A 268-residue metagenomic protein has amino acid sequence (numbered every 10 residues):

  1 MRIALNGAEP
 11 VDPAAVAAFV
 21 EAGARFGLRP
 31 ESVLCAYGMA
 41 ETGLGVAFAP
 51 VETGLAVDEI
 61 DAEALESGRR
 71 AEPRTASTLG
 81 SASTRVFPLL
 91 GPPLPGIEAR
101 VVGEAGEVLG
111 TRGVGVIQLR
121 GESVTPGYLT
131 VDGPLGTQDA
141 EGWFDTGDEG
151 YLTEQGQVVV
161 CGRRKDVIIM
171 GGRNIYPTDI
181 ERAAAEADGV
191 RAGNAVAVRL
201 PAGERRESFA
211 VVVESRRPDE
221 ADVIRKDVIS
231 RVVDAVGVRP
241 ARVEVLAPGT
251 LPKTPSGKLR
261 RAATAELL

Functional and structural regions predicted by a protein language model:
M1, V16, V20, W143 (+5 more regions): Amphipathic alpha-helical segments in well-structured domains
M1-S83, E98, A105-E107: Gly/Ser/Thr-rich phosphate-binding loop
L5-D12, P88-L89, Q118, M170-N174 (+4 more regions): Hydrophobic alpha-helical scaffolding
P88-R100, A105-R112, V116-P177: Conserved ATP-binding/catalytic segment of the ANL
G121, P126-G127, E149-V236: AMP-binding/adenylate-forming catalytic core of the ANL superfamily
I168, V198-L200, A210-V211, I229-L268: Conserved C-terminal "lid"/linker of ANL adenylate-forming enzymes
